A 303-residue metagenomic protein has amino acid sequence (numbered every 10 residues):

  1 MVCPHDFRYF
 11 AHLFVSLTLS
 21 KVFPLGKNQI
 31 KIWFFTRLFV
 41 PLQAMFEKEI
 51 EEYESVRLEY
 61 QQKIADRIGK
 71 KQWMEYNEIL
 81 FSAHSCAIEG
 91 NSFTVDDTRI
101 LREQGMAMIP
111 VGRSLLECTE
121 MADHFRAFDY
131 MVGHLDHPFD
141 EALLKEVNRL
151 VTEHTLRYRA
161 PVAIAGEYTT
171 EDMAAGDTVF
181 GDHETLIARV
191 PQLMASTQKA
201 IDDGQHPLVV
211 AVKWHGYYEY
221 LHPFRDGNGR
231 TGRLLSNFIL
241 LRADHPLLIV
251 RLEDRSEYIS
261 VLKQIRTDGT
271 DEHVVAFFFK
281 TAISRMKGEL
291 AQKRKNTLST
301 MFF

Functional and structural regions predicted by a protein language model:
Y9, F14-S16, K21-F303: FIC/Doc superfamily catalytic core
